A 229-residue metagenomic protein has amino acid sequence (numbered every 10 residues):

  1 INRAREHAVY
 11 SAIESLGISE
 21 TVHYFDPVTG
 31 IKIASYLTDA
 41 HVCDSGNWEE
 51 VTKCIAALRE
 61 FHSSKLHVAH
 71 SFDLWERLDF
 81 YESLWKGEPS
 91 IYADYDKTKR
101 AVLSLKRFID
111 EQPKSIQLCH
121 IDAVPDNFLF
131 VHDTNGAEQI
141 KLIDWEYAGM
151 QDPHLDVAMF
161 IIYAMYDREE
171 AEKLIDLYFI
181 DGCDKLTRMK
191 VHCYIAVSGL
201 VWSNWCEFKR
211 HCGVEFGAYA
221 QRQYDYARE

Functional and structural regions predicted by a protein language model:
I1-W75, W85, P89-K97: ATP-binding pocket architecture of kinase catalytic cores
R3, M189, C193-V197: Start-of-helix signal in alpha-solenoid helical-repeat scaffolds, especially tetratricopeptide repeats
P27-T29, D133-A137: Short strand-connecting beta-turns/loops that link adjacent beta-strands
L66-I121, P125, V131-D133, D176: An alpha-helical support segment within catalytic cores of ATP-dependent transferases
L118, K141-D144: Pre-DFG segment of protein kinase catalytic domains
H154-C183, A196-V214, Y226: Active-site activation/catalytic loop segments of kinase-like enzymes and analogous catalytic loops in related
Q221-E229: Amphipathic, Lys/Arg-enriched alpha-helical patches that create a basic surface for binding polyanionic ligands
